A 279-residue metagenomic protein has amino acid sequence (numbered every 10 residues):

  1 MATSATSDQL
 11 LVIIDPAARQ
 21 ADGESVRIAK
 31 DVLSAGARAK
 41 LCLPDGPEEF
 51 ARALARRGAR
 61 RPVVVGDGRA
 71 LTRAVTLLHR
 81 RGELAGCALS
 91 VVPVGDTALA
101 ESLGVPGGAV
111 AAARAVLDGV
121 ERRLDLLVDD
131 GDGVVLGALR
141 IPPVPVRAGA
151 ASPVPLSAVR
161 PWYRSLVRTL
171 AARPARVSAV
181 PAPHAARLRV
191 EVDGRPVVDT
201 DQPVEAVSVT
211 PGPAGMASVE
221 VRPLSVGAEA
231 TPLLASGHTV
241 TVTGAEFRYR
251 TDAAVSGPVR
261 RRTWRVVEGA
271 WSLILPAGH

Functional and structural regions predicted by a protein language model:
M1-V65, V110-R114, L273: ATP/NTP phosphate-donor binding region
A2, T200-H279: ATP/nucleoside-binding phosphotransfer catalytic cores, i.e., glycine-rich phosphate-binding loops
S7, G58-R60, L84-C87, G131 (+2 more regions): Short coil/turn connectors at secondary-structure junctions
A18-A21, V64-T72, P93-A98: Gly/Ser/Thr-rich loops at beta-strand to alpha-helix junctions that form or flank small-molecule/cofactor-binding
D22-S25, A74-T76, T251-A253, L275-A277: Short, glycine/acidic-enriched capping/hinge loops at junctions between secondary-structure elements
S34, R56, R80-E83, D118: Secondary-structure boundary motif
R69-E83: Short Gly/Thr/Asp-enriched flexible loops that form oxyanion-binding sites at enzyme active sites
E83-M216: Catalytic core of DAGKc-family lipid kinases
